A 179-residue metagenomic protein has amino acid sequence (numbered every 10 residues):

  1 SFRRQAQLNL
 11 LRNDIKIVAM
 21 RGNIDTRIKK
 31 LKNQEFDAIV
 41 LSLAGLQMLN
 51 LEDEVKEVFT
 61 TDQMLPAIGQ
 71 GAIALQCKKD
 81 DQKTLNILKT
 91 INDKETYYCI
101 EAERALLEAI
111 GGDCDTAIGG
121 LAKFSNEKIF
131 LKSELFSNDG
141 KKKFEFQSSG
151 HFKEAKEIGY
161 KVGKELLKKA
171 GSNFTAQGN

Functional and structural regions predicted by a protein language model:
Q5, L10-N179: Small-molecule-sensing regulatory modules
